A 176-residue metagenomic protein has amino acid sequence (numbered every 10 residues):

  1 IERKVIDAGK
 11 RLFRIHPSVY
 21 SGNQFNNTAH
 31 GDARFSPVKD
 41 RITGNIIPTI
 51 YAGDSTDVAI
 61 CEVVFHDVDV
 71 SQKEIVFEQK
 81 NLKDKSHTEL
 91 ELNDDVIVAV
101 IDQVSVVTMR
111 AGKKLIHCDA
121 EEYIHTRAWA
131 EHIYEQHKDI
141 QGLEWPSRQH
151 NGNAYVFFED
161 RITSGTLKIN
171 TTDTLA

Functional and structural regions predicted by a protein language model:
I1-R41, D69-A176: Active-site and NAD+-binding cores of ADP-ribose-processing enzymes
V38-S71: Extended catalytic/binding region for NAD+/ADP-ribose chemistry, centered on the ART fold
